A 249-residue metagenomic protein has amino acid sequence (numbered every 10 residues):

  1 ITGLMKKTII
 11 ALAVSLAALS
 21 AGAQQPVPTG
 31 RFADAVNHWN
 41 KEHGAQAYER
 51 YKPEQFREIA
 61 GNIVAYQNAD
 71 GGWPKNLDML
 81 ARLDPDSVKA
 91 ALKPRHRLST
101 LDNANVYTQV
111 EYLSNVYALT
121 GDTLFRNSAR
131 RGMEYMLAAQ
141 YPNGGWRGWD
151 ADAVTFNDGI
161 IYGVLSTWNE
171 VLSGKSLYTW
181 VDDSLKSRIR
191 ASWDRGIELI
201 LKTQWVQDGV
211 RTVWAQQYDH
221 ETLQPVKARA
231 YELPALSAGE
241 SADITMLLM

Functional and structural regions predicted by a protein language model:
T2-T8: Positively charged n-region of N-terminal signal peptides that target proteins for export
I9-G22: Hydrophobic h-region of N-terminal signal peptides that target proteins for export in Gram-negative bacteria
P26-V36, Q67-R95, A138-V154, L201-Y231: Glycine- and aromatic-rich loop/turn segments at beta-sheet edges
P28-A35, Y51-I63, G121-M136, Y178-L201: Extended, well-ordered alpha-helical scaffold segments
A35-Y51, I59, V64-A65, Y107-D122 (+2 more regions): Well-ordered alpha-helical scaffold segments within catalytic/enzyme domains
A60-G61, N68, G72-D78, S87 (+3 more regions): Mature extracytoplasmic or organellar-lumen-exposed domains after removal of signal/transit peptides
A90-T123, G132-L137: Long, hydrophobic/aromatic-enriched structural stretches that serve as scaffold segments
D152-T212, Q216-M249: Surface-exposed interaction/gating patches
